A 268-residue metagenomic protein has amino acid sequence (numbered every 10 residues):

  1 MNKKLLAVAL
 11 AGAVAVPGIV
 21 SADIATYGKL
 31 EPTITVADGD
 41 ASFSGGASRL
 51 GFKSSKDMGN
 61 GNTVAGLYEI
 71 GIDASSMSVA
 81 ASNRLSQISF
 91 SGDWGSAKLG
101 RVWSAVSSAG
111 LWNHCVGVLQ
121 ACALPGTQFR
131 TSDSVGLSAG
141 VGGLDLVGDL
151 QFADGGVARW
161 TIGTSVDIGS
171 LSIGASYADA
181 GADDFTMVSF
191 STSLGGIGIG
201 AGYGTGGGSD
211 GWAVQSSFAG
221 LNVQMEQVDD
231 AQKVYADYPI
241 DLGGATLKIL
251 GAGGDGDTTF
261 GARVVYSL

Functional and structural regions predicted by a protein language model:
M1-L268: Outer-membrane beta-barrel proteins
